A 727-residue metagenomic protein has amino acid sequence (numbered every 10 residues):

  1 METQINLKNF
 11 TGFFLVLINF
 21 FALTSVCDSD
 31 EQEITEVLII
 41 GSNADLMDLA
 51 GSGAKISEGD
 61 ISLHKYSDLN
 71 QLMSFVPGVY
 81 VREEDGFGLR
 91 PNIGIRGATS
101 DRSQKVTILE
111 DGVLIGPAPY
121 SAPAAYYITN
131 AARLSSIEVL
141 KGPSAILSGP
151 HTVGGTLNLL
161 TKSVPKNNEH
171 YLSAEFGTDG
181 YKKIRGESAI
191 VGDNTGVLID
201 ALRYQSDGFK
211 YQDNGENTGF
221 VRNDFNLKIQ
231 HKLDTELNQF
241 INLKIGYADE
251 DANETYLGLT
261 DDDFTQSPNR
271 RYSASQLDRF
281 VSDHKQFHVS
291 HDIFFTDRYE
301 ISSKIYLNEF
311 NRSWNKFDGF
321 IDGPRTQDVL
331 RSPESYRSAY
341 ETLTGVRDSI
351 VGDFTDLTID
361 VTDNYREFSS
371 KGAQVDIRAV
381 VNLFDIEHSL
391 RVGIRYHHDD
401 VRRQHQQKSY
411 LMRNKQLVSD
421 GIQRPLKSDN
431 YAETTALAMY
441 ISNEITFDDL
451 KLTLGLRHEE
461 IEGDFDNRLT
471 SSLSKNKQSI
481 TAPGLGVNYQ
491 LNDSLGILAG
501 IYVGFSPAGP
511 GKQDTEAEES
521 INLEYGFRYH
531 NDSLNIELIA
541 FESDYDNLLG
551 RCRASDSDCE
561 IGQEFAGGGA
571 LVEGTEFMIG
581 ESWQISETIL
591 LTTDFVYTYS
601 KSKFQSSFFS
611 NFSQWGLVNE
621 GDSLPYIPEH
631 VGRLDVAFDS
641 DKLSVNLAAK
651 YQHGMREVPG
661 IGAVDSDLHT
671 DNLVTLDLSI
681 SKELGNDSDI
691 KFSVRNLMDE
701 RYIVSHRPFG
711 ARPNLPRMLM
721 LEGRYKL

Functional and structural regions predicted by a protein language model:
I34-H64, L89-N92: N-terminal periplasmic "start-of-domain" segments of outer-membrane beta-barrel proteins
N70, S74-V113, P117: Extracytoplasmic beta-strand/coil segments of soluble accessory domains associated with Gram-negative outer-membrane
V113-K141: Short acidic/polar hinge/loop motifs at secondary-structure boundaries that mediate gating or recognition
E169, F176-Q205, D213-T255, R279-F295: Transmembrane beta-barrel wall of Gram-negative outer-membrane proteins
N238-N242, S282-R468, I579, L590: Face-selective signature of the C-terminal outer-membrane beta-barrel domain
F294, R298-D318, Q490, G496-G500 (+3 more regions): Membrane-embedded beta-barrel scaffold of Gram-negative outer-membrane proteins
F368, F384-D399, Q423-Y545, D635-A637 (+3 more regions): Structural signature of Gram-negative outer-membrane beta-barrels, strongest in the C-terminal barrel of TonB-dependent
L383-F384, T446-G455, E542-D544, E564-G660 (+3 more regions): Gram-negative outer-membrane beta-barrel transporters
